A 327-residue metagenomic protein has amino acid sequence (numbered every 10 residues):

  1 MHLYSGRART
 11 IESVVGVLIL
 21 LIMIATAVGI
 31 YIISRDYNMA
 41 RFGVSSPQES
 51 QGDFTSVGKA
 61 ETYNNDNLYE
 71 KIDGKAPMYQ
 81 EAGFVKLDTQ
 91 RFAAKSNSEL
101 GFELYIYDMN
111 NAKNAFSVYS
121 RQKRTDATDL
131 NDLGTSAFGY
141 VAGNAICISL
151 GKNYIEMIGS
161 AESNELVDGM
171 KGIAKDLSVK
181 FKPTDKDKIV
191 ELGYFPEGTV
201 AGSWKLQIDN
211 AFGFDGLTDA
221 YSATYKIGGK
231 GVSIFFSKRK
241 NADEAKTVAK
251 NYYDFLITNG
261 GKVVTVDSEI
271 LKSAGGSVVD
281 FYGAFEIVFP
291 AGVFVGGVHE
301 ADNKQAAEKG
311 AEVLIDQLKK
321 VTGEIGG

Functional and structural regions predicted by a protein language model:
H2-G327: Soluble, non-membrane globular domain cores that form compact, hydrophobic packing and curved binding surfaces
